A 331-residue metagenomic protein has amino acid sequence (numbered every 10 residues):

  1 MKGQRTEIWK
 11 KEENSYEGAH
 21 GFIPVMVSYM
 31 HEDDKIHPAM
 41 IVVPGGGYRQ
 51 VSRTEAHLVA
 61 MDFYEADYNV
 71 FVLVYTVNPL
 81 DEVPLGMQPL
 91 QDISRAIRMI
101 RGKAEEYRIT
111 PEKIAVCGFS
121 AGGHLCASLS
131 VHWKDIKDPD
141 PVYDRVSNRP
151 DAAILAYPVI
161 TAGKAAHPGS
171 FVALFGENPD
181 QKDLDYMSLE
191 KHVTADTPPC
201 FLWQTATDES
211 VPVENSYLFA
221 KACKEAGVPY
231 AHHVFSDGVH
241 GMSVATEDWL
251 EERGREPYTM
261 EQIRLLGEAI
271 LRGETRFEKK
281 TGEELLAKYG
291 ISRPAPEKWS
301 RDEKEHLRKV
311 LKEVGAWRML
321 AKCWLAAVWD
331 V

Functional and structural regions predicted by a protein language model:
M1-K35, A165-G169: N-terminal cap/lid segment of alpha/beta-hydrolase-fold proteins
H37-G45: Short beta-strand element of the alpha/beta-hydrolase
S52-R53, L58, L73-P111: Catalytic nucleophile-loop/oxyanion-hole region of alpha/beta-hydrolase and closely related hydrolase-like folds
E55, L189, P212-E225: Short alpha-helix in the alpha/beta-hydrolase fold that links the catalytic acid
V83, Y217-V331: C-terminal catalytic histidine-bearing segment of alpha/beta-hydrolase fold enzymes
R95-S170, D180, L184-D185: Primarily recognizes the serine-hydrolase "nucleophile elbow" in alpha/beta-hydrolase and SGNH/GDSL folds
A162, T207-V211: Acidic catalytic loop of the alpha/beta-hydrolase fold
D196, F201-Q204, D208: Short beta-strand/loop motif that positions the catalytic acidic residue of the alpha/beta-hydrolase fold
